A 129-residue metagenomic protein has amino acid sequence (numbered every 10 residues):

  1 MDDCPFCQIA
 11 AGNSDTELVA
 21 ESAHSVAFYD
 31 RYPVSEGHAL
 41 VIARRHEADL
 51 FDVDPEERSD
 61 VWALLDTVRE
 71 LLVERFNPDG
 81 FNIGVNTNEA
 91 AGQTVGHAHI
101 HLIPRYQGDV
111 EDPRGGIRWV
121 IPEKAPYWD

Functional and structural regions predicted by a protein language model:
M1-D129: HIT superfamily nucleotide-processing domains
